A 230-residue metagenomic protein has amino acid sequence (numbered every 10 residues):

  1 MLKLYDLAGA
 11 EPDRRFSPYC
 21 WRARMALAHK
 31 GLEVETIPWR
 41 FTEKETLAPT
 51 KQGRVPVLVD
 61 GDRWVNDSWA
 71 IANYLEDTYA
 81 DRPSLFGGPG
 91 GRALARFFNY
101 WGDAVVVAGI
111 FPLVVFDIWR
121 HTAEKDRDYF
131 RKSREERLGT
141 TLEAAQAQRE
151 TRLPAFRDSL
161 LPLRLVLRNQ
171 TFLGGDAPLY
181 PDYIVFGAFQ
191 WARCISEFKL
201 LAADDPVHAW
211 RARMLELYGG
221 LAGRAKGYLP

Functional and structural regions predicted by a protein language model:
M1-Y129: GST-like domain detector, emphasizing the conserved glutathione-binding G-site in the N-terminal thioredoxin-like
R22, A26-H29, Y74, A155-V166 (+1 more regions): Amphipathic alpha-helical segments that form well-ordered structural scaffolds and often line/cohere around active
G102-A209: GST-like fold's C-terminal all-alpha helical module
P206-A222: Short, mixed-charge aromatic SLiMs
L221-P230: Charge-dense, extended regions
